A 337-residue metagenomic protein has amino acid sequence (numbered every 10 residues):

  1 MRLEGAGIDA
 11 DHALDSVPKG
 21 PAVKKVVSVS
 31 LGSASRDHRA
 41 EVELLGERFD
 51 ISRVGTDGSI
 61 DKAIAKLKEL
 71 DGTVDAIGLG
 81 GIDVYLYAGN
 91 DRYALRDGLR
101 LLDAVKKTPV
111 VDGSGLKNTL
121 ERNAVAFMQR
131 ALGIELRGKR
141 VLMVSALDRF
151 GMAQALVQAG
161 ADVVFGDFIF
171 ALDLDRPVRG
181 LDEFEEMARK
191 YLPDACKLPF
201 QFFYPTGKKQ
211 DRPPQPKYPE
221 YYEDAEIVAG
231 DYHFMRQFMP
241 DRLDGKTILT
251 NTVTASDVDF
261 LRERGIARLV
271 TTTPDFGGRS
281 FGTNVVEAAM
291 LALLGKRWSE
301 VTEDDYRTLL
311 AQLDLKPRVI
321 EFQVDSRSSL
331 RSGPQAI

Functional and structural regions predicted by a protein language model:
M1-A22, R331-I337: N-terminal amphipathic/basic-hydrophobic helices that include classical n-h-c signal peptides and signal-anchor
K24-E135, A229-G230, T247-T252, R264-E287 (+2 more regions): Metallocofactor- and cofactor-centric catalytic cores in central/energy metabolism, strongly enriched
A88-N90, R140-V141, L192-K208, T283-V319: Extended, charge-rich low-complexity interaction segments
L116-R179: Conserved beta-alpha
R130-R140, D182-L198, R268-F276, A288-S299: A polyampholytic, Gly/Pro-enriched intrinsically disordered region
L172-R179, D257-R264, G278-V285: Short, charged, surface-exposed secondary-structure boundary motifs
L174-H233: Active-site rim beta-loop-alpha module in soluble metabolic enzymes
F238-D241: Short, T/G/N/S-enriched strand-turn elements that build extracellular solenoid repeat scaffolds
